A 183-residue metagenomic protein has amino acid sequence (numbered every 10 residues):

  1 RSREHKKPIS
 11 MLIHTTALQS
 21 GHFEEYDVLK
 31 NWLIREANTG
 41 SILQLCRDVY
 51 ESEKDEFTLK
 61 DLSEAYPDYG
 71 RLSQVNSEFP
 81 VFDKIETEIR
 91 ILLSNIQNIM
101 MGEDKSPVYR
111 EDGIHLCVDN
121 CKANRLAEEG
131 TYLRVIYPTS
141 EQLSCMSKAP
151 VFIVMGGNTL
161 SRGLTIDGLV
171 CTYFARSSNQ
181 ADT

Functional and structural regions predicted by a protein language model:
R1-S2, I153-N158, T183: Structured alpha-helical segments in the cores of large, soluble enzyme domains
S2-R3, L164: N-terminal cationic-hydrophobic initiation segments that often serve targeting/anchoring roles
E4-I153: Conserved C-terminal RecA-like helicase domain
A17-S20, L160-S161, S178-Q180: Conserved nucleotide-binding/hydrolysis micro-motifs of P-loop NTPases
G21-D27, L164-D167, D182-T183: A short acidic (Asp/Glu
L33-N38, V170-T183: C-terminal, active-site-flanking charged/polar segments
F152-M155, S161-S177: A short beta-strand element within the Helicase C-terminal
